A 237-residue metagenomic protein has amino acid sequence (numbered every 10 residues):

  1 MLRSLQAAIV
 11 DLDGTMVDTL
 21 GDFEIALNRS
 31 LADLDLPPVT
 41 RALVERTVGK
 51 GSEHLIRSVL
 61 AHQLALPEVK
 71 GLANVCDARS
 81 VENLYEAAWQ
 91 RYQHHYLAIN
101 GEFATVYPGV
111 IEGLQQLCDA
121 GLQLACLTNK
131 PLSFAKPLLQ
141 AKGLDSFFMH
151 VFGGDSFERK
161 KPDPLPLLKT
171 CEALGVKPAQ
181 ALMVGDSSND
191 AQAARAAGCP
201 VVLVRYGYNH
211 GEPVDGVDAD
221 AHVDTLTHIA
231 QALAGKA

Functional and structural regions predicted by a protein language model:
M1-A7, A42, L66, C118 (+2 more regions): Asp-based, Mg2+/Mn2+-dependent phosphohydrolase catalytic module
L2-E112, C118-A120, P131-S133: N-terminal helical cap/lid subdomain that shapes the substrate entry/recognition surface in HAD-like hydrolases
L12, T47-G49, Q123, V151-F152 (+2 more regions): Short glycine/serine/threonine-biased micro-segments
A26, A125, A193-A197: Small-residue (primarily alanine) positions within well-ordered alpha-helices, especially packing/interaction faces
S30, Q93, N100-E102, A125 (+3 more regions): Hydrophobic, well-ordered secondary-structure segments that either form specific early membrane-associated helices used
P37, Q123, P200: Residue-level detector of anion-binding/catalytic polar loops
